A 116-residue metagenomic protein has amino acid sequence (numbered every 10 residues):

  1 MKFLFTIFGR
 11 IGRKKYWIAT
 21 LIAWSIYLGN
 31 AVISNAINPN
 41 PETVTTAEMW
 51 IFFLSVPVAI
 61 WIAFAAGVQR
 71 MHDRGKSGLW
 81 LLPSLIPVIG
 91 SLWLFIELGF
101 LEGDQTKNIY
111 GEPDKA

Functional and structural regions predicted by a protein language model:
M1-I22, A36-P39, A63-L79, I96-A116: Membrane-interface extramembranous regions at the lipid-water interface
K15-A19, M49-V56, L81, L94: Residue-level signature of transmembrane alpha-helical entry/exit and packing/kink sites in multi-pass membrane
I26-I60, S84: Membrane-helix interface segments in multi-pass membrane proteins
I60-W61, I89: Transmembrane alpha-helical core positions of polytopic small-molecule transporters
S84-G90: Short hydrophobic membrane-inserting alpha-helices and related fusion/pore-forming segments
